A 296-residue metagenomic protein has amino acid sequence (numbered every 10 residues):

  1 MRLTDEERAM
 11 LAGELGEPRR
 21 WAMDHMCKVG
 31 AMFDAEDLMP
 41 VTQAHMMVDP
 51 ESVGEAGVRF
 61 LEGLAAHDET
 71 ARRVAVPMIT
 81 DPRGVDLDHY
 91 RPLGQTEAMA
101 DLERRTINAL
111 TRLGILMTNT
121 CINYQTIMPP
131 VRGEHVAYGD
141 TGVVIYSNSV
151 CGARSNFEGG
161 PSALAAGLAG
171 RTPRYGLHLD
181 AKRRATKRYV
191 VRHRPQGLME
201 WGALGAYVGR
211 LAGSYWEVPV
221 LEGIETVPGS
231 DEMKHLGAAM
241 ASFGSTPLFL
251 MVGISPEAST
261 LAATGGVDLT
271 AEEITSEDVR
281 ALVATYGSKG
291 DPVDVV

Functional and structural regions predicted by a protein language model:
M1-P173, H178-V295: Non-transmembrane, aqueous-exposed alpha-helical and coiled segments at domain scale
